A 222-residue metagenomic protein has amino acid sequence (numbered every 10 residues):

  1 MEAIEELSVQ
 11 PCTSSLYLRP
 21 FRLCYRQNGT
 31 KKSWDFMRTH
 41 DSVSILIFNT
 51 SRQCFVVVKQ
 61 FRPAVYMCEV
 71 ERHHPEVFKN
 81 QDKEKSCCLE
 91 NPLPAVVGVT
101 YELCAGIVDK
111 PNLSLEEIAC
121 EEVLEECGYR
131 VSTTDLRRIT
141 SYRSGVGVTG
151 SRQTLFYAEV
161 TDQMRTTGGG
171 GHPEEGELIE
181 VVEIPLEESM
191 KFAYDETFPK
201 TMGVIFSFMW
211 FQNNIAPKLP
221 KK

Functional and structural regions predicted by a protein language model:
M1-S14, E71-N91, I215-K222: Eukaryotic N-terminal low-complexity, Ser/Thr- and Lys/Arg-rich leader segments that predominantly function as
M1-S51, F61-V65: A positional/architectural concept
P11-S14, Y66, Y142-R152: Acidic pyrophosphate-coordinating catalytic loop
R19-T30, G145-T167: Active-site-adjacent beta-strand/loop module that shapes the phosphate/pyrophosphate-binding cleft
G29, V99, R138, V146-T149 (+2 more regions): Nudix hydrolase/Nudix homology domain
M37, L46, S51-E121, R143 (+3 more regions): Conserved Nudix-box catalytic region and its N-terminal flanking loop in Nudix hydrolases and closely related
E116, E121-G128, A158: Extended, acidic-biased charged interface segments
R130-I139: A short coil-to-beta-strand element that immediately follows conserved catalytic motifs
